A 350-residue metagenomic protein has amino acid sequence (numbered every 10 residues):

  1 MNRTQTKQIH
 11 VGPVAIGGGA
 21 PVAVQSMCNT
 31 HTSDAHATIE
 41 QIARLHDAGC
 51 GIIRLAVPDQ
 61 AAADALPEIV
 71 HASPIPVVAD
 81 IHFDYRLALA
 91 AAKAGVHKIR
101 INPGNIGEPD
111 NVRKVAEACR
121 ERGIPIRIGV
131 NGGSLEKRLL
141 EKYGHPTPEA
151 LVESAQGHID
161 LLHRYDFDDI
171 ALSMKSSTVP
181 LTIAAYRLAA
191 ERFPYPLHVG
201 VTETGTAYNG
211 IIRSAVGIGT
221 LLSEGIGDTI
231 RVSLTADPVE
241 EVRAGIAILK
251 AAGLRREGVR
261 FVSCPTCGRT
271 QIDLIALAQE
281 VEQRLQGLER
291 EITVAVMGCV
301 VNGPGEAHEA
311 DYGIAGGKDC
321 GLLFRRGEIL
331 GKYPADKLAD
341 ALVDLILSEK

Functional and structural regions predicted by a protein language model:
M1-S26, R120, Q283: N-terminal amphipathic alpha-helix/helix-capping segment at the start of soluble metabolic enzymes
G19-A37, A56-P58, I75-F83, L139-V152 (+1 more regions): Active-site mouth loops of central-metabolism enzymes
V24, D80, I128, L172 (+5 more regions): Conserved, mostly hydrophobic/aromatic
N29-A35, H46-V70, R100-E108, I170-V179: Glycine-rich, proline-tolerant flexible connector loops at the mouths of alpha/beta enzymes
Q60-I81, K114-I126, Y186-L197, V281-L285: Alpha-helix-loop-beta-strand connector modules within alpha/beta enzyme cores
A72-I75, K93-I99, R120-G123, A190-P196 (+3 more regions): Glycine-enriched alpha-helix->loop->beta-strand junction motifs that scaffold or abut catalytic
R86-R127: Hydrophobic or amphipathic alpha-helical targeting/insertion segments
N131-S134, L139-Q286: Catalytic alpha/beta core domains of metabolic enzymes, predominantly
